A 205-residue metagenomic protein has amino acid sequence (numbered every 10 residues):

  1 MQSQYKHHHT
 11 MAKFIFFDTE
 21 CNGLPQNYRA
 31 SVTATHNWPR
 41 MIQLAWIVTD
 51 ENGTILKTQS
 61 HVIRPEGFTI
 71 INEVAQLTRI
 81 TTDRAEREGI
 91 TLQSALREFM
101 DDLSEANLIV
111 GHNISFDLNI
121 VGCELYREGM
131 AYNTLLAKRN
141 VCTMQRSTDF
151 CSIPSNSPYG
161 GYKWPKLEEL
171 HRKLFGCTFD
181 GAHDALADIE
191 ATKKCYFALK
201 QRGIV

Functional and structural regions predicted by a protein language model:
Q2-H7, A12-F14, N27, W38-T82 (+1 more regions): Metal-dependent phosphoesterase core characteristic of DEDDh/y 3'-5' exonuclease domains
T19-N27, V32: Short acidic, Gly/Ser-rich segments with clustered Asp/Glu that frequently serve as metal-coordination loops in enzyme
V32-T33, A75: Adenylate-forming
E86-E105: Catalytic-core regions of hydrolytic enzymes
